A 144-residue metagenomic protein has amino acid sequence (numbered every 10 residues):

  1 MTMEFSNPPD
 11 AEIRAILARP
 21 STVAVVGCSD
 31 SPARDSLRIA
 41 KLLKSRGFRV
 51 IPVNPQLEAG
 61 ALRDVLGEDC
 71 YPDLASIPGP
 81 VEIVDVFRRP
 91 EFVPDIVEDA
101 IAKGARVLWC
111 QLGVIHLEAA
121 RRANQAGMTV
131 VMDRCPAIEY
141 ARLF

Functional and structural regions predicted by a protein language model:
M1-R19: Short N-terminal or domain-adjacent regulatory/targeting segments
M3-P9, L62-G79, D85-P94: Glycine-rich, highly charged phosphate/nucleotide-binding loops
A33-R34, K41-R63: NAD(P)-binding Rossmann-fold cofactor-contacting core
R46-F48, K103-L108, A126-M128: A short helix->loop->beta-strand "cap" motif at the edges of active sites that frequently abuts
A61-D64, V81-E82, E118-R121, E139-F144: Short, charged, surface-exposed secondary-structure boundary motifs
F92-Q111: Rossmann-fold NAD(P) dinucleotide-binding segment
L112-Y140: Rossmann-fold NAD(P)-binding glycine/threonine-rich loop
